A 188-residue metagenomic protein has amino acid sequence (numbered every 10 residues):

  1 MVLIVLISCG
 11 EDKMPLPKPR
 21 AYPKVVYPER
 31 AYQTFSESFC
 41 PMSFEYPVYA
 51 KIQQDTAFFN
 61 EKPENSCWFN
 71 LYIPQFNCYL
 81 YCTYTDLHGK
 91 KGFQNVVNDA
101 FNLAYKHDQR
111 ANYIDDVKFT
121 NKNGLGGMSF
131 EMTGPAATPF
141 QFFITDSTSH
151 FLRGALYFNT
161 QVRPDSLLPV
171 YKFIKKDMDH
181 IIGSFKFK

Functional and structural regions predicted by a protein language model:
M1-V2: Sec-dependent signal peptide recognition, specifically the positively charged N-region followed immediately by
C9-N77, H88-N95, D99, K106 (+5 more regions): N-terminal targeting sequences that direct proteins away from the cytosol to non-cytosolic compartments
G126-F140: Short, Gly/Ser/Thr-enriched beta-strand-loop segments that form substrate-interacting elements of hydrolase/peptidase
Q141-S147: A short, hydrophobic, proline-anchored segment that marks a local hinge/packing element in signaling and regulatory
